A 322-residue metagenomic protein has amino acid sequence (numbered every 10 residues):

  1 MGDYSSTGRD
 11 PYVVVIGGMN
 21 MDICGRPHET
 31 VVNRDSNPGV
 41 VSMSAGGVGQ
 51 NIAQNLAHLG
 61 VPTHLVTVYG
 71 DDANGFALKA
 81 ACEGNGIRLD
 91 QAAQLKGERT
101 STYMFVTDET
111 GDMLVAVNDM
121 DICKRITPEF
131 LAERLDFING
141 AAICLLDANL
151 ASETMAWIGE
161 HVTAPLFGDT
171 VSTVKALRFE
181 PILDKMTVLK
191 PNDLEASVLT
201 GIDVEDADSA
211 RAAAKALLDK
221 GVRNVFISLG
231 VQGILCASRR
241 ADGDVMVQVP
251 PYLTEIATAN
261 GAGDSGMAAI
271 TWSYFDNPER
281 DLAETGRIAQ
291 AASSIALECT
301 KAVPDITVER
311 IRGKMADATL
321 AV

Functional and structural regions predicted by a protein language model:
M1-I87, E255-A257, V322: Glycine-rich phosphate/adenosyl-contacting loop at the front of the ribokinase-like
M1-V15, N37, K175-A176, A207-V322: Conserved phosphate-binding/catalytic region of the ribokinase-like
S42, V66-D71, L89-T100, D169-S172 (+1 more regions): Beta-strand->loop->alpha-helix junctions that form or flank phosphate-binding loops in nucleotide-handling enzymes
Q54, T102-V106, V115, G233-A237: Short beta-strand scaffold segments in enzyme catalytic cores
L56, N192, G263: Short, conserved phosphate/pyrophosphate- and ester-handling motifs at nucleotide-, phospho-/glycolipid
Q94-L95, F105-I143: Conserved phosphate-binding/catalytic loop of the ribokinase/pfkB sugar-kinase fold
I143-A212, G233, R239: Conserved beta-alpha-beta core of the PfkB/ribokinase-like small-molecule kinase fold
